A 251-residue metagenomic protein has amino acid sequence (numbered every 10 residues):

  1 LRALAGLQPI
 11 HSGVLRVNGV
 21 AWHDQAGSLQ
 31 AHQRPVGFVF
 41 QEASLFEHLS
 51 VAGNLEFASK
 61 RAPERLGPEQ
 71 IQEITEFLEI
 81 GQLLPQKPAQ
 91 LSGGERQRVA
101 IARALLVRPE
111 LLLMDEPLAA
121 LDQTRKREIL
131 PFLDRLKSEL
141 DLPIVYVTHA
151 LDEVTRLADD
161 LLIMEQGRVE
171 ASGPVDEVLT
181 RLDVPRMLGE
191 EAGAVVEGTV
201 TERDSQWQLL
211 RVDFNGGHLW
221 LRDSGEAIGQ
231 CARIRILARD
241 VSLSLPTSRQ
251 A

Functional and structural regions predicted by a protein language model:
A21-G37, R61: ABC ATPase NBD coupling module
L66-L83, D134-R135: Conserved ABC ATPase "signature" region
K87-L91, E95: Conserved ABC ATPase signature
L106-E110: A short, proline-enriched helix->beta-strand linker immediately N-terminal to the Walker B motif in ABC-type P-loop
L112-E116: Catalytic Walker B motif of ABC-type/P-loop ATPase nucleotide-binding domains
S138, T148-G217: Internal alpha/beta loop-helix hairpins
H218-A251: Glycine/charge-rich catalytic "coupling/switch" loops of P-loop NTPases
